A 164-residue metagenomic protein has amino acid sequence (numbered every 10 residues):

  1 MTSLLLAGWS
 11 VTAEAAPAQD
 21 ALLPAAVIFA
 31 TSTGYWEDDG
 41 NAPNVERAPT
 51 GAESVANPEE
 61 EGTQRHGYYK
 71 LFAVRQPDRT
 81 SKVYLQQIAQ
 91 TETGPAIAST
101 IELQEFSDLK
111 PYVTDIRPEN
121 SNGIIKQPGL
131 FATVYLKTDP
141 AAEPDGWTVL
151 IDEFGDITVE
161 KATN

Functional and structural regions predicted by a protein language model:
M1, E14-A15: N-terminal leader/presequence regions that precede the main folded/catalytic core
M1-G8: Bacterial N-terminal signal peptides
G8-W9, N164: Intrinsically disordered, low-complexity linkers and terminal tails enriched in Pro/Gly and often acidic or mixed-charge
A15-N164: Exposed acidic/polar residues on beta-strands and adjacent loops within beta-sheet cores, strongest in beta-propeller
